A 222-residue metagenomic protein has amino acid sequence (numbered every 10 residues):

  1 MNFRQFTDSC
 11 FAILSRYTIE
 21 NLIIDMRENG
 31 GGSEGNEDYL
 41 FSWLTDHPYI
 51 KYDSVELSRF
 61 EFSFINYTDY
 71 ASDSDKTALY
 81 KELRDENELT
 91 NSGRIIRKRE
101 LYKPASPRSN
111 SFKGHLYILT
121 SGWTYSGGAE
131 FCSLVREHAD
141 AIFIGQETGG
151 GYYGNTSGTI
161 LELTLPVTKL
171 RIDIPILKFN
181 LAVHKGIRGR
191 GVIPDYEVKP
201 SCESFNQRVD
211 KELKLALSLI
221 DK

Functional and structural regions predicted by a protein language model:
M1-K222: C-terminal "post-core" interaction segments
